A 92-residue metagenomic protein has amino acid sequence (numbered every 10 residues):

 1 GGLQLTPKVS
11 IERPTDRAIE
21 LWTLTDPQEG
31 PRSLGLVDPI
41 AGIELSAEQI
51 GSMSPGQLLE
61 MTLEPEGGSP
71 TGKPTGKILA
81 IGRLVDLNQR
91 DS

Functional and structural regions predicted by a protein language model:
G1-S92: N-terminal targeting/export leaders
